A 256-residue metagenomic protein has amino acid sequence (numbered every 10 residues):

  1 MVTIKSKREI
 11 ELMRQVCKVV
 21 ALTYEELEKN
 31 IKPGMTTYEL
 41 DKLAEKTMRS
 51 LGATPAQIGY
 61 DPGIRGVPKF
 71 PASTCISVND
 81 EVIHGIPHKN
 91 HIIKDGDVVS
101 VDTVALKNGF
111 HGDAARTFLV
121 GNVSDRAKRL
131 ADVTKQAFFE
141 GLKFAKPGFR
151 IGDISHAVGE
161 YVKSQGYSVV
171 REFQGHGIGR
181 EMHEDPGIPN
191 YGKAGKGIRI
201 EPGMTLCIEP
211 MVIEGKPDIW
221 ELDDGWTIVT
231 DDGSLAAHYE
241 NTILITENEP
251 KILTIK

Functional and structural regions predicted by a protein language model:
M1-K256: Active-site neighborhoods and metal-handling regions in enzymes and metal-associated proteins
